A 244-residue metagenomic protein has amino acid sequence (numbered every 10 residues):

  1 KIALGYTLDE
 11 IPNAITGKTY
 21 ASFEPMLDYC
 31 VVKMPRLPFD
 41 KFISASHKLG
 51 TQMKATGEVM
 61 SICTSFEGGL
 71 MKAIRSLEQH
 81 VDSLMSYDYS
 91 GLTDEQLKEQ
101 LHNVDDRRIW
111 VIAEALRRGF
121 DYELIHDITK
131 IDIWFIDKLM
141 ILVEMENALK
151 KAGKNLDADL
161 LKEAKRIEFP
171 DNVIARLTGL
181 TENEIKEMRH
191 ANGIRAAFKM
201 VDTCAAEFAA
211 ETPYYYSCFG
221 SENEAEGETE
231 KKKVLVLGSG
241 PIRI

Functional and structural regions predicted by a protein language model:
K1-I244: ATP-dependent carboxylate/acyl-activation modules
